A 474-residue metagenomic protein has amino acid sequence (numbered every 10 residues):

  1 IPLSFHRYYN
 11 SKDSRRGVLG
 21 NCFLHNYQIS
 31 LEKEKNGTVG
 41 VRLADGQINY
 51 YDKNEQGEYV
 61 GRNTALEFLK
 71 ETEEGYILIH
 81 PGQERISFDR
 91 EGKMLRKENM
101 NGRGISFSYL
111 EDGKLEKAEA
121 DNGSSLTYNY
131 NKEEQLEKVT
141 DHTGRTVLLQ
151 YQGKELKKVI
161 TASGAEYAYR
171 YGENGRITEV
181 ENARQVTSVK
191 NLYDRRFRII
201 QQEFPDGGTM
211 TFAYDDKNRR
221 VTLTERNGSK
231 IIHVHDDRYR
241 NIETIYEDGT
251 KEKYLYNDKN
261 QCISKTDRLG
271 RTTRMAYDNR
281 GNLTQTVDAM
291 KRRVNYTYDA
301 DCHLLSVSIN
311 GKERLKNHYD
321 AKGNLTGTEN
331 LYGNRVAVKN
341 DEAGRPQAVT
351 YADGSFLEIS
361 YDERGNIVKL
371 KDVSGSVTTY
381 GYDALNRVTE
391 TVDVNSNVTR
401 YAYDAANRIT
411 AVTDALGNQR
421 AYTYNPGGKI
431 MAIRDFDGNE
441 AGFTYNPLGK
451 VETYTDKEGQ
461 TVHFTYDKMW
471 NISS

Functional and structural regions predicted by a protein language model:
F5, S11-R16, N21-H25, S30-S474: Extended charged/polar low-complexity repeat regions
